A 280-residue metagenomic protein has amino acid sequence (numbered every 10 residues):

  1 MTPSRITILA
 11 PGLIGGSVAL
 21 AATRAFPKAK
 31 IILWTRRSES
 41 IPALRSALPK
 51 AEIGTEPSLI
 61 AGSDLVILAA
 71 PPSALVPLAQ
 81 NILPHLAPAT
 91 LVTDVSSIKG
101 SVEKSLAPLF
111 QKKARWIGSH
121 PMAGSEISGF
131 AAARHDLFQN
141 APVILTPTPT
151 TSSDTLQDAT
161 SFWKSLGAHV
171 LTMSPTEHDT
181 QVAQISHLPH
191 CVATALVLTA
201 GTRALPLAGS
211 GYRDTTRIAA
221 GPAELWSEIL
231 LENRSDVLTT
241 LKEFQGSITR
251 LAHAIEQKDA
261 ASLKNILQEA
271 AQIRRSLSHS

Functional and structural regions predicted by a protein language model:
M1-P57, A61: NAD(P)+-binding Rossmann beta1-loop-alpha1 motif at the extreme N-terminus of oxidoreductases
R5, K30, R115, P142 (+1 more regions): Residues at the starts of beta-strands that form the adenosine-phosphate
S58-L86, T90-L91: Rossmann-like NAD(P)-binding element
A69-P71, S96, P147, A195: Glycine-rich, N-terminal phosphate-binding loop of Rossmann-like dinucleotide-binding domains
L78-A131: Rossmann-like NAD(P)(H) cofactor-binding subdomain of soluble oxidoreductases
H135-I218: Internal alpha-helical scaffold of NAD(P)-dependent oxidoreductase catalytic cores
R203-I273: Interdomain hinge/lid region at the active-site interface of Rossmann-like NAD(P)-dependent oxidoreductases
